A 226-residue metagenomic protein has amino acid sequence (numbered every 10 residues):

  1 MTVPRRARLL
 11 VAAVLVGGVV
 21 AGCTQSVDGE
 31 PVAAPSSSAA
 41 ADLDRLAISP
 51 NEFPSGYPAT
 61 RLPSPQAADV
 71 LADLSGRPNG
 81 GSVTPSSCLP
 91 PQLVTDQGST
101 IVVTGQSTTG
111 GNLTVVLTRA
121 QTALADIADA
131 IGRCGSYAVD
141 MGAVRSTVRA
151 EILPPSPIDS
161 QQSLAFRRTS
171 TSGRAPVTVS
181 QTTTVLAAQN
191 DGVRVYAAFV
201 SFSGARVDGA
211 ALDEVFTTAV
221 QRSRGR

Functional and structural regions predicted by a protein language model:
M1-V11: Bacterial N-terminal signal peptides that target proteins for export
V19-G22: C-terminal motif of bacterial Sec signal peptides marking the signal peptidase cleavage site
T24-V27: Bacterial signal peptide processing site
V32-S55: Post-signal peptide N-terminal segment of mature Sec-exported envelope proteins
A41, N51, A125, D129-G132 (+2 more regions): Solvent-exposed, polar/charged alpha-helical surfaces in well-ordered, non-transmembrane soluble domains, broadly
Y57-L186: A small/polar (G/S/T-enriched), proline-flanked helix-loop surface module common in exported/cell-envelope proteins
L113-V116, V185, G192-S201: Short, well-ordered beta-strand elements
A198-R226: Surface-exposed amphipathic alpha-helical segments
